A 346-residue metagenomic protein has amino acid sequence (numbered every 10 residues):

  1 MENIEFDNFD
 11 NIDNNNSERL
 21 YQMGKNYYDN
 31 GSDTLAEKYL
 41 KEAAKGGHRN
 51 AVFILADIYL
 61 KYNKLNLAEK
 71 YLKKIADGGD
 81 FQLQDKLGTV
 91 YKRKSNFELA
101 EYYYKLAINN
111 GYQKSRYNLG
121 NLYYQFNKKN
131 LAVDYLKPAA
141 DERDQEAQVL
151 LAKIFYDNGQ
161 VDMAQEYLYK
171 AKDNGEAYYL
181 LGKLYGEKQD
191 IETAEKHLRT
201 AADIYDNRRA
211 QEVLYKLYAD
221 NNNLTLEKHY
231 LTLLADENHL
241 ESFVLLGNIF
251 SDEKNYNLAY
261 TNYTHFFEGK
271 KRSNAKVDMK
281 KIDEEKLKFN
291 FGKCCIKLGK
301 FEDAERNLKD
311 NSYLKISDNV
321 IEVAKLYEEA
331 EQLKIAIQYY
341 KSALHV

Functional and structural regions predicted by a protein language model:
N8-D13, G269-I282: Flexible helix-coil transition and linker loops at the boundaries of alpha-helical arrays
N15, G46-H48, G78-D80, N110-Y112 (+8 more regions): Short helix-capping/linker turns of helical repeat alpha-solenoids
